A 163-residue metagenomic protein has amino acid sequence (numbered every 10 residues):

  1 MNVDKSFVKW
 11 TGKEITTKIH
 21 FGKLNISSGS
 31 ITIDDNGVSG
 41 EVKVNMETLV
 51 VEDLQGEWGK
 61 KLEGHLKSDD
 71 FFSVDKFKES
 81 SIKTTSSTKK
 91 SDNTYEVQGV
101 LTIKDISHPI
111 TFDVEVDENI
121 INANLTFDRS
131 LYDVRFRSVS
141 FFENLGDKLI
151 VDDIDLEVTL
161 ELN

Functional and structural regions predicted by a protein language model:
M1-N163: Low-complexity, acidic/polar, glycine-enriched regions of mature
